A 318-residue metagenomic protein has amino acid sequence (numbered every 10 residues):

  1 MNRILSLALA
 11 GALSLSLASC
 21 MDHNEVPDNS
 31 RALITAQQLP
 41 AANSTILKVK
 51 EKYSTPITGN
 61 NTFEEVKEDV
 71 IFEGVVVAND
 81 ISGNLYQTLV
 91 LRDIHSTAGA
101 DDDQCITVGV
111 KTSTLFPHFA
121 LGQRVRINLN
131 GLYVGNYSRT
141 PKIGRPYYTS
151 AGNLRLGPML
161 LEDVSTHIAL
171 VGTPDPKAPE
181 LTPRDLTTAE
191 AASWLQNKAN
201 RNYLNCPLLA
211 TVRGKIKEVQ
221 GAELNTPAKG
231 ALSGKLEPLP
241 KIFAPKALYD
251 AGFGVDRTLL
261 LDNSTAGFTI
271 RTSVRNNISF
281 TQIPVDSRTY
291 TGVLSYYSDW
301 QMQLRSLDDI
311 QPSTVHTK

Functional and structural regions predicted by a protein language model:
M1-A8: Bacterial N-terminal signal peptides that target proteins for export
A8-L9, D28: A ubiquitous, low-specificity "background" feature that marks scattered single residues across proteins without
L15-S19: C-terminal motif of bacterial Sec signal peptides marking the signal peptidase cleavage site
M21-Y86, V90-T97, Q104-K318: OB-fold nucleic-acid-binding modules
